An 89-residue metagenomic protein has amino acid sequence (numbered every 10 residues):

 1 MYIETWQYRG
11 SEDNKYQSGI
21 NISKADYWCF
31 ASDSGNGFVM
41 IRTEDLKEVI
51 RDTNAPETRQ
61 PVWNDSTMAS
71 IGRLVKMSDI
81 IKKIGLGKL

Functional and structural regions predicted by a protein language model:
M1-L89: Nucleic-acid endonuclease domains
